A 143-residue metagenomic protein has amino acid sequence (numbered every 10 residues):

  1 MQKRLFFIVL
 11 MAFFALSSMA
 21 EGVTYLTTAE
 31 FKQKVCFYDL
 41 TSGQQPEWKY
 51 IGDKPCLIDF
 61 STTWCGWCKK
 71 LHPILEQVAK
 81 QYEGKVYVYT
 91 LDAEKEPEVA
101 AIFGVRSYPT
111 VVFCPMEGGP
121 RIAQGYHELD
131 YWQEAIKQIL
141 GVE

Functional and structural regions predicted by a protein language model:
M1-L5: Positively charged n-region of N-terminal signal peptides that target proteins for export
I8-S17: Bacterial N-terminal signal peptides
S18-G22: Boundary at the C-terminal end of the N-terminal hydrophobic targeting segment
Y25-K54: A short beta-strand-turn-helix
D53-C56, F60-W64, S107: Short pre-active-site segment immediately N-terminal to redox-active cysteine/selenocysteine motifs in thiol-based
F60, L71, A79, E83-E98: Thiol-based oxidoreductase modules, predominantly thioredoxin-like and allied folds used for disulfide exchange
T63-K70, T110: C-type cytochrome heme c attachment motif
S107, V112-E143: Non-catalytic, surface beta->alpha helical segment in thiol-disulfide oxidoreductase systems
